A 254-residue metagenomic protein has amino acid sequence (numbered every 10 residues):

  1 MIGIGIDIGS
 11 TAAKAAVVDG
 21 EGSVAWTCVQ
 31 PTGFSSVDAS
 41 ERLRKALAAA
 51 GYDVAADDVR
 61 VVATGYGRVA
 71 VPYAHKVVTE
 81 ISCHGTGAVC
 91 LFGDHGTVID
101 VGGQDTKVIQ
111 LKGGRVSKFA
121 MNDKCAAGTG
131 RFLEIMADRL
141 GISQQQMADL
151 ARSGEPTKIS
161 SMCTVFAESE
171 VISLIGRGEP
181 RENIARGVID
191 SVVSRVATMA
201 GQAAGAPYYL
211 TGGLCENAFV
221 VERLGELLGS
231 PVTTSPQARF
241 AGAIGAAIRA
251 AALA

Functional and structural regions predicted by a protein language model:
M1-E21, H95-K112: Gly/Thr-rich phosphate-binding beta-strand-loop-beta motif of the actin/hexokinase/Hsp70
G3-K45, S117-K124: Short glycine-rich, Thr/Ser-proximal phosphate-binding strand/loop in the N-terminal lobe of ATP-dependent enzymes
C28-T32, A50-S82, S117-K118: Short beta-strand-loop/turn "lid" adjacent to the catalytic site in phosphate-handling enzymes
S35-S36, G113-I159, I248: Glycine-rich phosphate-binding loop plus the immediately following alpha-helix
V54-Y66, Q202-L214, V232-S235: Short glycine-rich phosphate-binding loop at a beta-alpha junction
L133-E134, S235-A254: Glycine-rich phosphate-binding/hydrolytic loop that grips phosphoryl groups
A167-G201, R239: Adenine-nucleotide phosphate-binding core of ATP-dependent small-molecule kinases
A200-L227, A238-G242: Glycine-rich phosphate-binding loops at beta-strand->alpha-helix junctions
